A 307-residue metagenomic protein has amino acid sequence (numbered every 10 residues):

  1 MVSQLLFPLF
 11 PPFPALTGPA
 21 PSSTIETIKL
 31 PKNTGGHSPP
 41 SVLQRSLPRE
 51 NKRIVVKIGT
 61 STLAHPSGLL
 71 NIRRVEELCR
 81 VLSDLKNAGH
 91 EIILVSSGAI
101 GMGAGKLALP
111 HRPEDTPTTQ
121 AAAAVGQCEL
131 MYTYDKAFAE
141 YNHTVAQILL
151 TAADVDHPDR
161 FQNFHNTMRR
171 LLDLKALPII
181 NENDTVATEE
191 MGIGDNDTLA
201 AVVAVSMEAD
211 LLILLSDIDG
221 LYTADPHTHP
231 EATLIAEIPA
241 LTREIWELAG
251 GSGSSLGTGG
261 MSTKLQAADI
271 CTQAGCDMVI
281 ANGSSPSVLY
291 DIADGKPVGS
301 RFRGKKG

Functional and structural regions predicted by a protein language model:
M1-V2, T188: Short intrinsically disordered, low-complexity coil segments enriched in acidic
F7, I25-N33, S38-T144, I148-G307: C-terminal catalytic "cap/lid" subdomain
F7-F13: Aromatic (phenylalanine/tyrosine) cluster motif
